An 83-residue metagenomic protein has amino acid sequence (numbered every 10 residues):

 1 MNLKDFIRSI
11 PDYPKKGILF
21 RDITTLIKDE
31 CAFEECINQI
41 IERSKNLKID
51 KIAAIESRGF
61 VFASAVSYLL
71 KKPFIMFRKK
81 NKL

Functional and structural regions predicted by a protein language model:
M1-L83: PRPP-associated nucleotide enzymes
